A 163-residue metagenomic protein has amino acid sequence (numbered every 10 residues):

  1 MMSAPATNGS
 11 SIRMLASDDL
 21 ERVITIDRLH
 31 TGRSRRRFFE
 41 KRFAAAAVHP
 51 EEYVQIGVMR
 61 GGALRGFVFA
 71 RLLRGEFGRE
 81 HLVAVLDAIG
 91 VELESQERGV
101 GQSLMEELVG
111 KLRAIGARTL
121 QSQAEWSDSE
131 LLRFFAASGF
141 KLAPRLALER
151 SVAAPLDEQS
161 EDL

Functional and structural regions predicted by a protein language model:
M1-D18, P155-L163: Conserved N-terminal entry element of GNAT/NAT acetyltransferase domains
S10, S17-D18, T25, L29-H81 (+2 more regions): Acetyl-CoA-dependent GNAT
R22-I26, K41-R42, S103, E107 (+1 more regions): Alpha-helical elements of Rossmann-like donor-binding domains used by nucleotide-donor carbohydrate transfer enzymes
V91, E97-G110, A137: Conserved acetyl-CoA-binding loop-helix of GNAT-fold acetyltransferases
Q96, S122-L131, E149: Conserved beta-strand-loop-alpha-helix junction that forms the acyl-donor binding cleft
Q102, A114, W126-P144: Conserved active-site alpha-helix within GNAT-family acetyltransferase domains
L112-A124: Conserved GNAT acetyl-CoA-binding A-motif
S138-D157: Active-site/acyl-donor-binding loops of N-acyltransferases
